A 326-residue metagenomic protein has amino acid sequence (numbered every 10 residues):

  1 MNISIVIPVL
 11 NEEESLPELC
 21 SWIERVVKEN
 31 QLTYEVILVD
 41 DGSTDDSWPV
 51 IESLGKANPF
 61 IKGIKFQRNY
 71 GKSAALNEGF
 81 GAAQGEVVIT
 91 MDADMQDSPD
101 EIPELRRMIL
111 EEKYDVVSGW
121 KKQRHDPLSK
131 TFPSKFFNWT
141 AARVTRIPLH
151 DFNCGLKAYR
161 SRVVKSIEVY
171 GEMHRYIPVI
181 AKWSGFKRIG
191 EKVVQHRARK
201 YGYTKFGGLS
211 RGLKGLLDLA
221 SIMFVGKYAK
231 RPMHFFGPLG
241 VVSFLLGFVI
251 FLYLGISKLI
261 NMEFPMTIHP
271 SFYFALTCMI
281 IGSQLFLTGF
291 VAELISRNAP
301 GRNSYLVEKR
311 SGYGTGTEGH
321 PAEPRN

Functional and structural regions predicted by a protein language model:
N2-S4, E35: Cell-envelope/extracellular polymer assembly enzymes that use nucleotide-activated donors
E12-S15, S43, K72, S98: Donor nucleotide-sugar binding loop of glycosyltransferases
E12-V27: Short, well-formed alpha-helical segments that are part of the catalytic scaffolds of diverse glycosyltransferases
C20, L32-S43, I64-K65: Short beta-strand/loop segment that forms part of the nucleotide-sugar
D40-P49, M95-Q96: A conserved acidic beta->alpha catalytic loop
F60-R68, K72-A82, V87, Q96-I180 (+1 more regions): Acceptor/aglycone-binding surface of glycosyltransferases and processive sugar-polymer synthases
V179-N326: Hydrophobic helical membrane-anchoring modules
